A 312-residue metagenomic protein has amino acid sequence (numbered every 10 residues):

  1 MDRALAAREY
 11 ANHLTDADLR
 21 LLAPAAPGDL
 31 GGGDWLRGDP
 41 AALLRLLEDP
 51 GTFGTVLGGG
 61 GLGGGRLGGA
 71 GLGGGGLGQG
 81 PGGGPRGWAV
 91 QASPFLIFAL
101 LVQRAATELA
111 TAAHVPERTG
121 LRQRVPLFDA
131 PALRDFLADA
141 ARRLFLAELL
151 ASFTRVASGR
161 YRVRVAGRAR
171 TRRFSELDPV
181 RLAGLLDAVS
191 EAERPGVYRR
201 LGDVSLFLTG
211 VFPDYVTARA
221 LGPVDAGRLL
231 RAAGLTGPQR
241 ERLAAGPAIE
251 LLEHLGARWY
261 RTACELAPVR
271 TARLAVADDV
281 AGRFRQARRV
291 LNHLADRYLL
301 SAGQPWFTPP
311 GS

Functional and structural regions predicted by a protein language model:
M1-A281: Terminal low-complexity "docking" segments
A302-Q304, T308-S312: Helix-rich, well-folded core regions that mediate interactions or catalysis
